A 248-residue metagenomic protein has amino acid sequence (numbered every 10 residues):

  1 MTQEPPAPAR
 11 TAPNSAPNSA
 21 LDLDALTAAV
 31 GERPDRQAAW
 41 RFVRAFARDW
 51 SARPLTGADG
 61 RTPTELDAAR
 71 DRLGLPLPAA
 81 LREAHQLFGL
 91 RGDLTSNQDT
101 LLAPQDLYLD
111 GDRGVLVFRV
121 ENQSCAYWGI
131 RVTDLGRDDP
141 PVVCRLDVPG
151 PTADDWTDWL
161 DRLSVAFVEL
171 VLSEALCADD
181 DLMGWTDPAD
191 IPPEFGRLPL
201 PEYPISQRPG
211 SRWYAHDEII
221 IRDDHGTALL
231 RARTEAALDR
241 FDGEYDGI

Functional and structural regions predicted by a protein language model:
M1-T2, T234: Extended, non-transmembrane interaction/recognition domains
T2-P151, S173-S206: A surface-exposed partner-binding patch
W128-R131, A153-L160, R240-D242: Short amphipathic beta-strand/extended segments with alternating polar/hydrophobic composition
P151-A178: Long, charged/polar, surface-exposed segments that mediate recognition or autoinhibition
S206-I248: Extended, charged low-complexity segments that frequently continue into or abut oligomerization scaffolds
